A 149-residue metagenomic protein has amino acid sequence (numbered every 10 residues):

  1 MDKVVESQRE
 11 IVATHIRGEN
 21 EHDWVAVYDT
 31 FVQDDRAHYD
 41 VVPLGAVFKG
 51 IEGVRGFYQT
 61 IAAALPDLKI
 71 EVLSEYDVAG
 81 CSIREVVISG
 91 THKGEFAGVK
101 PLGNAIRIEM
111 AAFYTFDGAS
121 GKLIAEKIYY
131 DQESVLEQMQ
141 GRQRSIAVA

Functional and structural regions predicted by a protein language model:
M1-A149: C-terminal and inter-domain tail/linker signature
